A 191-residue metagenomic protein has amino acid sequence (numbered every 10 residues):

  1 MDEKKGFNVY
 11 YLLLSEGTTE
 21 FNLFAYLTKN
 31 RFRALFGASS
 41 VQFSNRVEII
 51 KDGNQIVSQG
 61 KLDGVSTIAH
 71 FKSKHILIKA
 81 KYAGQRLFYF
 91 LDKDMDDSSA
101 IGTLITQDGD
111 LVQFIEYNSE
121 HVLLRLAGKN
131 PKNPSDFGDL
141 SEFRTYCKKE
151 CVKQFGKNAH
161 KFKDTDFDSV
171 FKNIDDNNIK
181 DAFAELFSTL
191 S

Functional and structural regions predicted by a protein language model:
M1-Y10, F21-N54, V65-S191: C-terminal accessory helical subdomains adjacent to catalytic cores in phosphodiester- and nucleotide-handling enzymes
Y10-E16: Short hydrophobic beta-strand that contains or immediately precedes a catalytic carboxylate
K61: Alpha-helical substrate-recognition element adjacent to the catalytic core
